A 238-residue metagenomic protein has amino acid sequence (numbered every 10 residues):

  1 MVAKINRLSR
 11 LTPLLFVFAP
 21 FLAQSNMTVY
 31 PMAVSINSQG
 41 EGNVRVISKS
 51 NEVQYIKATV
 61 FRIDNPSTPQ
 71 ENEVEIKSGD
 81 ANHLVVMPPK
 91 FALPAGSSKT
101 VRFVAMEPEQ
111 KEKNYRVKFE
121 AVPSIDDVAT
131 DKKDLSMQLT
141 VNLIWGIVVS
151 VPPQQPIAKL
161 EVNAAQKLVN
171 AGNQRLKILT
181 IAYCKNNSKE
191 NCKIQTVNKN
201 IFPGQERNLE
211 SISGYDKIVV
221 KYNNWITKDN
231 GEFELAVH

Functional and structural regions predicted by a protein language model:
M1, Q24-M27: Absolute protein N-terminus
V2-P13: Bacterial N-terminal signal peptides that target proteins for export
L15-F16, N72: Short hydrophobic/aromatic-rich motifs at helix boundaries and adjacent loops
F18-L22: N-terminal signal peptide c-region/cleavage motif recognized by signal peptidases
N26-P94, S98-H238: Intrinsically disordered, low-complexity regulatory regions in eukaryotic proteins
